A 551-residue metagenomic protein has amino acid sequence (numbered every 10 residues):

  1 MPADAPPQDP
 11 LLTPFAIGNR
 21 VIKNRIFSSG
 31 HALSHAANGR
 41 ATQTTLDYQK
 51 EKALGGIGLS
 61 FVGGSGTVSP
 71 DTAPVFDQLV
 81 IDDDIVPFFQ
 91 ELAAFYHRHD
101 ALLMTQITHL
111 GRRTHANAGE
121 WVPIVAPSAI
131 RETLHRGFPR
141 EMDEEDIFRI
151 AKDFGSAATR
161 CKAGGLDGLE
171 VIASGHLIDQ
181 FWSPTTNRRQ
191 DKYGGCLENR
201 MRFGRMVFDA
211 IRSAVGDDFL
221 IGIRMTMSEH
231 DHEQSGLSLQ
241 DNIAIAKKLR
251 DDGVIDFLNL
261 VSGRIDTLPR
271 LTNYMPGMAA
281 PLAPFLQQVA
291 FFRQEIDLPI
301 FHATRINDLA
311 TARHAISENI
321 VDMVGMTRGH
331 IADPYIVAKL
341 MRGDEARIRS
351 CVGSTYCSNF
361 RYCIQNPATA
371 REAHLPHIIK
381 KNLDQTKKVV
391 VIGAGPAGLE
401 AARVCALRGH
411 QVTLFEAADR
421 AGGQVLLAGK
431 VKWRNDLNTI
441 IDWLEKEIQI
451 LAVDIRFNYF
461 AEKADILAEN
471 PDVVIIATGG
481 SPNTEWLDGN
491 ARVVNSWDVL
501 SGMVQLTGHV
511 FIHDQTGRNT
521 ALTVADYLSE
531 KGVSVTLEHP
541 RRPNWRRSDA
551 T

Functional and structural regions predicted by a protein language model:
M1-I392, P396, E400-L407, Q411-V412 (+2 more regions): Flavin-dependent oxidoreductase catalytic cores
N38-G39, P269-L271, E485-D488, S548-D549: Glycine/threonine-rich flexible loop motifs
V68, I223, V261-I265, E416-V431 (+2 more regions): Short connector loops at secondary-structure junctions
D256, A283-A290, Q294, L298 (+13 more regions): Feature representing long, continuous alpha-helical segments
I320, I448-I455, G489-R492: A short helix-to-beta-strand connector/capping loop
I331-R349, Y459-G480: Small-residue-rich anion-binding loops in enzyme active sites
L383-A417, R456-N470, A477-R547: Rossmann-like dinucleotide/flavin-binding elements
G423-E469, S548-T551: N-terminal Rossmann-like dinucleotide/flavin-binding domain of flavoprotein oxidoreductases that bind FAD/FMN
